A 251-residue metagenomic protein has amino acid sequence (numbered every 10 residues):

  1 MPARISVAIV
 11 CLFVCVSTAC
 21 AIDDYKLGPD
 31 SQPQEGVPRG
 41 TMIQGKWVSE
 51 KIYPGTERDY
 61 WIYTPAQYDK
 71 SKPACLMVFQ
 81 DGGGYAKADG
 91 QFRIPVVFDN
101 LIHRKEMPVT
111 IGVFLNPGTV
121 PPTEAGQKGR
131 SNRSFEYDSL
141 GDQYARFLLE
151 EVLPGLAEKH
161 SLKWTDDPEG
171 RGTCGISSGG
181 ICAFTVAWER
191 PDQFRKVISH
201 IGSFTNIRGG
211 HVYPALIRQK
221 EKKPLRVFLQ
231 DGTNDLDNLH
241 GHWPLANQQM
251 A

Functional and structural regions predicted by a protein language model:
M1-I5: Positively charged n-region of N-terminal signal peptides that target proteins for export
S6-S17: Bacterial N-terminal signal peptides
A21-A251: Non-catalytic cap/lid and distal C-terminal segments of serine-dependent acyl enzymes
